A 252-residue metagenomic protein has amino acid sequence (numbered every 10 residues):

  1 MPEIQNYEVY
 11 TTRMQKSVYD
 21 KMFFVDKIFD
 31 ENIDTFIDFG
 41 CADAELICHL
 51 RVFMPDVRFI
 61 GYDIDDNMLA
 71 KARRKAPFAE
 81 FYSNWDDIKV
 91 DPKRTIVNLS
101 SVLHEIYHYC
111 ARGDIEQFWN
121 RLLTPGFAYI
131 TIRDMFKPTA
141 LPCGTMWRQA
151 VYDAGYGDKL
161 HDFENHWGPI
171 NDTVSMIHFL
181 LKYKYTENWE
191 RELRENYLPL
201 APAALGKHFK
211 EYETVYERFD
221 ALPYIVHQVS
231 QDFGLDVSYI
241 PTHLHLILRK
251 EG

Functional and structural regions predicted by a protein language model:
M1-V57, Y62-K89, Q117, P125-G252: Class I (Rossmann-like) S-adenosyl-L-methionine-dependent methyltransferase catalytic domain, capturing the SAM-binding
N98: A conserved beta-strand element that flanks and buttresses the S-adenosyl-L-methionine
S101-I106, D134: Short catalytic micro-motifs in class I SAM-dependent methyltransferases
I106-L122: A short, conserved alpha-helix within the catalytic core of class I
